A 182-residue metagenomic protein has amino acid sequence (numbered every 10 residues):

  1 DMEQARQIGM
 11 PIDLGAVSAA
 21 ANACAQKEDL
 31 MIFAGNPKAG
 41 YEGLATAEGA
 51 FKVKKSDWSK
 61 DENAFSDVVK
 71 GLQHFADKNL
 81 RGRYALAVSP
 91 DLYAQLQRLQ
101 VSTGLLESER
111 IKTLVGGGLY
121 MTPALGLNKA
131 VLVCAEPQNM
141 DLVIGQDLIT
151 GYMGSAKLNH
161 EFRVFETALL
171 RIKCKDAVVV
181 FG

Functional and structural regions predicted by a protein language model:
D1: Residues forming anionic-ligand binding surfaces in small-molecule and nucleic-acid pockets of primarily soluble enzymes
Q4-K70, H74: Alpha-helical scaffold segments that mediate packing/assembly in large oligomeric complexes
S18-C24, K52, R83, S108-T113 (+1 more regions): Long, histidine/aromatic-enriched segments associated with O2/redox biology
E28, A94, L170-I172: Residue-level signal for secondary-structure boundary sites
P37-Y41, P90-Q95, G126: Short, catalytically relevant binding-site loops at active-site mouths
A45-R110: Extended, solvent-exposed, turn-rich assembly/linker loops in the middle of proteins
L99-G182: Sequence/fold signature of self-assembling virion shell proteins
